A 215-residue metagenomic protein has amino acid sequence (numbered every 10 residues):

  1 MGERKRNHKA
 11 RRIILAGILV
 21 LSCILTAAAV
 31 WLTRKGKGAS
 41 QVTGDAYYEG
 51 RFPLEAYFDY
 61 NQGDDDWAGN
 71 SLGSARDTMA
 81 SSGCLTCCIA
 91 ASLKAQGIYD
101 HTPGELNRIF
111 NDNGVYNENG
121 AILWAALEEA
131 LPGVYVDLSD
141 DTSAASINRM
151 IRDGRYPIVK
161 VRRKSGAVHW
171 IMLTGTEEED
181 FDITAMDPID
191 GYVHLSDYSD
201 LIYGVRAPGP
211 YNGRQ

Functional and structural regions predicted by a protein language model:
G2, L93-Q215: Conserved active-site-adjacent core of cysteine acyl-enzyme catalytic domains
G2-G114: Active-site-adjacent structural segments surrounding the nucleophilic cysteine of cysteine proteases and isopeptidases
